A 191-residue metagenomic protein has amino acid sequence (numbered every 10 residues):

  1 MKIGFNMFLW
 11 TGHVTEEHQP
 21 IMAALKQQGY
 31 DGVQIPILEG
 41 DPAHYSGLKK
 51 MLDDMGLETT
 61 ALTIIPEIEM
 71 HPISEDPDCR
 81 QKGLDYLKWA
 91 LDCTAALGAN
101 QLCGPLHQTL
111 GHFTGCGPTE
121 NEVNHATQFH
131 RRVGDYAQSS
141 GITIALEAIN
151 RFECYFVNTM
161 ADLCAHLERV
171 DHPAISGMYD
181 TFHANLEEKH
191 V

Functional and structural regions predicted by a protein language model:
M1-A99, E168, H172, E188: N-terminal pre-domain/capping segments
G4, S176, D180: Conserved beta-strand segments that form the floor/walls of ligand-binding pockets within enzyme and binding domains
L9-T11, I37-E39, I65-I68, L106-L110 (+2 more regions): Active-site-proximal loop/turn and secondary-structure-junction residues that shape catalytic pockets, frequently
Q34, A61-T63, C103, A145 (+1 more regions): Conserved beta-strand positions in the central sheet of alpha/beta enzyme cores
A43, M51, H112, D162 (+1 more regions): Residue-level signal for alpha-helical context at structural boundaries
P77-S176, L186: Active-site acidic/histidine proton-transfer and metal-coordination neighborhood in alpha/beta enzyme cores
F182-H190: C-terminal low-complexity, acidic/polar tails when present
